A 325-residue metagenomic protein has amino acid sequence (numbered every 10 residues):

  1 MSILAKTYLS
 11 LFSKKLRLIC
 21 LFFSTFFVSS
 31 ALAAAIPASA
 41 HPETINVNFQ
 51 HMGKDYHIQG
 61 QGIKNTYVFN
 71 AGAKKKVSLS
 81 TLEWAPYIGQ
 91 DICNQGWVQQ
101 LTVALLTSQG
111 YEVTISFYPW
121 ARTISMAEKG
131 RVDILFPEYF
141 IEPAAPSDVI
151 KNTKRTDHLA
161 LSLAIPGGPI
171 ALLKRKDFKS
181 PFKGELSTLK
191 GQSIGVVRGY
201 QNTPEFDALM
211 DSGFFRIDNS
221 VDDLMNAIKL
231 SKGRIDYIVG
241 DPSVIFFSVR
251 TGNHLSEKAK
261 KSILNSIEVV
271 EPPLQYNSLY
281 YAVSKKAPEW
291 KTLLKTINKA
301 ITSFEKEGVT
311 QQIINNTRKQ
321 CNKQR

Functional and structural regions predicted by a protein language model:
I36, F49-M52, S116-T188, E268-P273: Acidic, polar ligand-binding/catalytic clefts
P37-D148, N316-T317: Extracytoplasmic small-molecule ligand-binding "clamshell" domains of the periplasmic binding protein/Venus flytrap
A38-I58, Q99-T107, K176-K179, Y276-I313: Extended ligand-binding regions for polar small-molecule ligands
K75-G89, G184-N202: Short loop->beta-strand "edge-of-pocket" segments that line small-molecule binding or catalytic clefts across diverse
L82, A164-I170, E257-K295, Q320-Q324: Periplasmic-binding protein-like
Q100-Y111, L163, L186-K190, R198-V221 (+2 more regions): Ligand-binding cleft/hinge of the Venus flytrap
T107, A121-L135, L209, L224-G252: Short helices/loops that flank or line small-molecule/ion binding pockets
E138-T153, D207, D236-N265, P272-Q275: A ligand-binding cleft/hinge motif common to bilobed small-molecule-binding domains
